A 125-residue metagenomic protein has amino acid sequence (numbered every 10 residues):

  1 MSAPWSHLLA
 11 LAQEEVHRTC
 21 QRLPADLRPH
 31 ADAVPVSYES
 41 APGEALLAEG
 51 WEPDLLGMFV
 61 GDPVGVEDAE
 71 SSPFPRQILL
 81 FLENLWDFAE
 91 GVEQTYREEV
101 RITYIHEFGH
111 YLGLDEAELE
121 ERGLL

Functional and structural regions predicted by a protein language model:
M1-E99, Y111, A117-E120: Active-site rim/adjacent substrate-binding subdomains
E99-E107: Short alpha-helical catalytic segment bearing the HExxH-like zincin motif of zinc-dependent metalloproteases
E121-L125: Short hydrophobic/aromatic patches at helix-to-coil boundaries
